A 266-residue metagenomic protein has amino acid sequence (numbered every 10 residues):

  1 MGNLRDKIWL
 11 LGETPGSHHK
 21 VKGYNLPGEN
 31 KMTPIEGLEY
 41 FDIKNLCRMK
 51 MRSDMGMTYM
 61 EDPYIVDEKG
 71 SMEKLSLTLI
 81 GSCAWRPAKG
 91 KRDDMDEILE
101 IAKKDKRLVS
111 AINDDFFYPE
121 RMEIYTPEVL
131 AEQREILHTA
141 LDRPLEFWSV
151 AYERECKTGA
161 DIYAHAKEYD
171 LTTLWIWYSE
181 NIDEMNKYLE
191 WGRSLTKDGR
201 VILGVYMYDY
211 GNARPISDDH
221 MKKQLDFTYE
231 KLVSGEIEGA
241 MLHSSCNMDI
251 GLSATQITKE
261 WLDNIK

Functional and structural regions predicted by a protein language model:
M1-K266: Glycan-processing catalytic domains of CAZymes
